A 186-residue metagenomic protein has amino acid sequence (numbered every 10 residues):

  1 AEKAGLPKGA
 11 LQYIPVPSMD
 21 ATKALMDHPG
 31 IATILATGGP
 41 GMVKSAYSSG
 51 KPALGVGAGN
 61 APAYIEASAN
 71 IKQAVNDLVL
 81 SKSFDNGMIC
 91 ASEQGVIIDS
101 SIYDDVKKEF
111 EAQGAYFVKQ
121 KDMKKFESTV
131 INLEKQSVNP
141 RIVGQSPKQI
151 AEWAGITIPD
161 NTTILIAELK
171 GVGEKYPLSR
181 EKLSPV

Functional and structural regions predicted by a protein language model:
A1-Q73: Rossmann-like NAD(P) dinucleotide-binding subdomain of oxidoreductase/dehydrogenase enzymes
L11, I34, D99, I150 (+1 more regions): Residue-level signal for inorganic ion chemistry
V43-G173: ALDH superfamily catalytic-core signature
S179-V186: Conserved glycine-rich beta-strand-loop-beta hairpin in the small C-terminal domain of fold type I
